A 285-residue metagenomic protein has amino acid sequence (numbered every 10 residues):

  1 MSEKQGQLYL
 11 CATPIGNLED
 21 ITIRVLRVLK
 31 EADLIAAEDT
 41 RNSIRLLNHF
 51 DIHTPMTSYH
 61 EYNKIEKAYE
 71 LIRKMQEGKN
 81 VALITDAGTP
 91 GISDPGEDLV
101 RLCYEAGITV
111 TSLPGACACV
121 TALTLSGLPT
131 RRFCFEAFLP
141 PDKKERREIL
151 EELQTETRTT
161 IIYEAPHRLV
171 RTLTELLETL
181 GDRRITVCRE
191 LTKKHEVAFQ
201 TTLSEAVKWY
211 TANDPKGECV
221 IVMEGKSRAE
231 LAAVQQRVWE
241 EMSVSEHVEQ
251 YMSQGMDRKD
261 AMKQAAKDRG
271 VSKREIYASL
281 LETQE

Functional and structural regions predicted by a protein language model:
M1-H60: Glycine-rich, flexible N-terminal cofactor/catalytic loop recognition
Q5, T159, P166-E285: A contiguous loop/helix-start segment that scaffolds small-molecule binding in enzyme catalytic cores
G6-L8, E77-A82, R158-T159: Loop/turn-to-beta-strand initiation segments
I15-G16, D86-P90, P166-R168, K226-R228: Short glycine-rich anion-binding loops that position phosphate/pyrophosphate groups of nucleotides and phosphorylated
V28-I35, G107-T111, T159-T160: Short active-site oxyanion
T57-I65, L139-D142: Conserved helicase motor
P95-E97, R258: Glycine-centered tight-turn and secondary-structure capping sites
D98-E156: Class I SAM-dependent methyltransferase SAM-binding "motif I" and its flanking Rossmann-like core
